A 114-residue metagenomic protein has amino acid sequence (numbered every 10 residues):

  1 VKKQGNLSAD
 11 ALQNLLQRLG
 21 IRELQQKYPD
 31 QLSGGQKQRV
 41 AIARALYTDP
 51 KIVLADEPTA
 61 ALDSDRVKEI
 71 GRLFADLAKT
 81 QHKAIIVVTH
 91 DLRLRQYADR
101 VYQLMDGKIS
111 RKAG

Functional and structural regions predicted by a protein language model:
N6-L24: Conserved ABC ATPase "signature" region
Y28-L32, Q36: Conserved ABC ATPase signature
I42: Hydrophobic anchor residue at the start of the ABC signature
D49: Conserved catalytic motifs of ABC-family nucleotide-binding domains
V53-D56: Catalytic Walker B motif of ABC-type/P-loop ATPase nucleotide-binding domains
S64-R66: Helix N-cap at the start of a conserved alpha-helix in ABC-type nucleotide-binding domains
K68-T80: Helical segment within the ABC ATPase nucleotide-binding domain
